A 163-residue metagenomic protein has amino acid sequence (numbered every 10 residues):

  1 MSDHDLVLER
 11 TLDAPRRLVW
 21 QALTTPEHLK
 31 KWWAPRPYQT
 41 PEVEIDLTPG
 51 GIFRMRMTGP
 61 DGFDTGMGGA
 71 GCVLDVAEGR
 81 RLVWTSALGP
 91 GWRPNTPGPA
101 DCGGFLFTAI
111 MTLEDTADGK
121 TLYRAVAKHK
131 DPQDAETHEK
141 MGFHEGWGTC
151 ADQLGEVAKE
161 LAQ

Functional and structural regions predicted by a protein language model:
M1-T40: Hydrophobic ligand-binding cavity/cleft-lining segments
S2, L47, F63-M67, A100-F105 (+1 more regions): A generic structural micro-feature
V7, T40-E42, T65-A70, F105-A109: Short, surface-exposed coil-to-beta transition loops
D13, E78-G79, T116-G119: Short strand-connecting beta-turns/loops that link adjacent beta-strands
V19, L29, F53, V73 (+4 more regions): Hydrophobic pocket/interface hotspot
E42, V157-Q163: Short, highly charged C-terminal tails/helix-capping segments
E42-W92: Glycine-rich portal/gate segments that line the openings of hydrophobic small-molecule binding cavities
V83-S86, P94-G148: Beta-strand/loop substructures that line and gate deep hydrophobic ligand-binding cavities in soluble
